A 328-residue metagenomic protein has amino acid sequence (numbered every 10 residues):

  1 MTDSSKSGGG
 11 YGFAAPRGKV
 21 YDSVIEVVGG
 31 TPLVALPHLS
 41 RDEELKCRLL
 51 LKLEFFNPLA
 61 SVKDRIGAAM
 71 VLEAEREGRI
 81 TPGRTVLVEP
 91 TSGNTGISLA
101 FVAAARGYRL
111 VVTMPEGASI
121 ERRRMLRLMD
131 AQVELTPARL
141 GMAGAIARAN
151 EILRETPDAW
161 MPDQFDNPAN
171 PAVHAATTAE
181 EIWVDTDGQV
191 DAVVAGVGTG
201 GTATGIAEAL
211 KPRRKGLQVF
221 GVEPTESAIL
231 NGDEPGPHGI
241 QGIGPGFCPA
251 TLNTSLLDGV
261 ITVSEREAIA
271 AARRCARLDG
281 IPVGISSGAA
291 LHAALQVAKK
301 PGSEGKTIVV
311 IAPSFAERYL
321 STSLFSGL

Functional and structural regions predicted by a protein language model:
M1-L328: PLP-dependent amino-acid enzyme catalytic core
